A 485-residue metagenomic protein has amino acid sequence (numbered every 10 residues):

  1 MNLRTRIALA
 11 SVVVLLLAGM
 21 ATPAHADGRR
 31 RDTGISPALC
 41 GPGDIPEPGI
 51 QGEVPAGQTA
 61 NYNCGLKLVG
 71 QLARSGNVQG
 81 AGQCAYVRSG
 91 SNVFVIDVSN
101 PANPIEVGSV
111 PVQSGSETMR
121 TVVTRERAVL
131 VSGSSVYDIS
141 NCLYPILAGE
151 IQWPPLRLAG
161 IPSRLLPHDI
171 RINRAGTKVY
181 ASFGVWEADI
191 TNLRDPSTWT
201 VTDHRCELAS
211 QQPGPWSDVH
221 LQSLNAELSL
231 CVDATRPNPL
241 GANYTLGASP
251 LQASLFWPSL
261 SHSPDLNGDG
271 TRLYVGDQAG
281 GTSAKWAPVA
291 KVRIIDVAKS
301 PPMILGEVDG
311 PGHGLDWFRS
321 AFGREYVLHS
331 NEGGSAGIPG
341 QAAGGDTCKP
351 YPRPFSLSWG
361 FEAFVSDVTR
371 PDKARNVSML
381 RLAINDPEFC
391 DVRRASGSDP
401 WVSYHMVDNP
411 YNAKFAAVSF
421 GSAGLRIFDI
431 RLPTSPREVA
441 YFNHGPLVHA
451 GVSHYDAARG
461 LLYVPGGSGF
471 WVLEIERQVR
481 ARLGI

Functional and structural regions predicted by a protein language model:
N2-A26: Secretory targeting and sorting signals
A26-I485: Feature marking well-ordered beta-strand scaffolds used for ligand recognition
